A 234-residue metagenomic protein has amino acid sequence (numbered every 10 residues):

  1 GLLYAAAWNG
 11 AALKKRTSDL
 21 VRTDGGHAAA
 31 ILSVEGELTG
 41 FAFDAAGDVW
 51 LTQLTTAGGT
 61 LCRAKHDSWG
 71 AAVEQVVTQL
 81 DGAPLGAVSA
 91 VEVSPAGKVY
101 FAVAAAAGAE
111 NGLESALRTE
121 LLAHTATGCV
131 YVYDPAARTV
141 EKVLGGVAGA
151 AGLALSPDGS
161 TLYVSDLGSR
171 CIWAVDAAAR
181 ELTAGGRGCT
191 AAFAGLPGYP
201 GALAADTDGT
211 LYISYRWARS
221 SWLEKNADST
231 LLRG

Functional and structural regions predicted by a protein language model:
G1-L2, V34-Q53, L80-V99, A105-A107 (+3 more regions): Beta-rich, blade/repeat-based domains predominating in secreted/periplasmic proteins but also intracellular
Y4-A30: Beta-propeller domains
A7, T52-T55, V103, V164-D166: Beta-strand C-termini and the immediately following turn/loop, strongest in propeller blades
W8-K15, F101-T125, R216-G234: Short, conserved, GDST-rich strand-edge loop motifs in beta-rich repeat architectures
A12-V21, G59-C62, G128-Y131, C171-W173: A short loop-to-beta-strand structural motif that recurs across blades of beta-propeller domains
T23-H27, K65-G70, Y133-R138, D176-R180: Short loop/turn segments that connect beta-strands within beta-propeller blades
H27-S33, V73-D81, T139-L144, G188-A194: A short beta-strand motif characteristic of beta-propeller blades
L182-G234: Glycine/small-residue-rich hydrophobic helix-like segments
